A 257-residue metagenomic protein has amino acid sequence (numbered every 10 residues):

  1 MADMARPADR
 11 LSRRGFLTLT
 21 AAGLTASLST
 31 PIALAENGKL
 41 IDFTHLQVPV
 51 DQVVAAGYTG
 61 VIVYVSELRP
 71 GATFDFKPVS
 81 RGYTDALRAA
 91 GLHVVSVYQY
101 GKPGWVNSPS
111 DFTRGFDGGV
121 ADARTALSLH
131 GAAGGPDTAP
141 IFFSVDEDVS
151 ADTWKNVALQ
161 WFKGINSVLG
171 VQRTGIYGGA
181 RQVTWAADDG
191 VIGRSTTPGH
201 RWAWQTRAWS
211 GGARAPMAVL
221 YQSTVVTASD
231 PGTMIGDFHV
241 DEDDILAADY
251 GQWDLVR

Functional and structural regions predicted by a protein language model:
M1-L11, A22-A26: N-terminal secretory signal peptides
D9, L28-T44: C-terminal segment of N-terminal export signals and the immediately downstream linker at the start of the mature
L11-L17: N-terminal export leaders
N37-L46, V50-V53, V183, D188-R257: Functionally critical loop-and-helix segments that line ligand-binding/catalytic clefts of soluble enzyme domains
K39, H45-V48, V63-D148: Substrate-binding cleft of extracellular glycoside hydrolase catalytic domains
E147-L169: Active-site cleft segment of glycoside hydrolase catalytic domains centered on the general acid/base Glu
V171-W185: Aromatic-lined carbohydrate-recognition surfaces of secreted/lumenal glycan-active proteins
